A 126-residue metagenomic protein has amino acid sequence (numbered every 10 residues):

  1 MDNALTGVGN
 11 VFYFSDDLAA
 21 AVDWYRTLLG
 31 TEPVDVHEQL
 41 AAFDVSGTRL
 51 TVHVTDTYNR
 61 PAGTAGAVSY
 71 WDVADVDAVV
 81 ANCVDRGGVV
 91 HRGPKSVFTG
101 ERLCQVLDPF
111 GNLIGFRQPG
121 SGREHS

Functional and structural regions predicted by a protein language model:
M1-A4, V80, V84-S126: Vicinal oxygen chelate
M1-V22, G47-R49, A67-S69, P119-S126: N-terminal beta-strand motif that seeds the catalytic metal site of vicinal oxygen chelate
G7-D16, A41-D44, R60-V84, R102-N112: Vicinal oxygen chelate
N10, A21, A65, R86-V90 (+1 more regions): Short, functionally important structural connectors and interaction interfaces within domains
A19-T27, C104, L113: Conserved active-site alpha-helix within GNAT-family acetyltransferase domains
L28-V34, G87-V89: Conserved acetyl-CoA-binding loop of GNAT-fold acetyltransferases
T31-G66, L113-Q118: Conserved short beta-strand elements that form part of the metal-binding/catalytic scaffold of enzyme active sites
